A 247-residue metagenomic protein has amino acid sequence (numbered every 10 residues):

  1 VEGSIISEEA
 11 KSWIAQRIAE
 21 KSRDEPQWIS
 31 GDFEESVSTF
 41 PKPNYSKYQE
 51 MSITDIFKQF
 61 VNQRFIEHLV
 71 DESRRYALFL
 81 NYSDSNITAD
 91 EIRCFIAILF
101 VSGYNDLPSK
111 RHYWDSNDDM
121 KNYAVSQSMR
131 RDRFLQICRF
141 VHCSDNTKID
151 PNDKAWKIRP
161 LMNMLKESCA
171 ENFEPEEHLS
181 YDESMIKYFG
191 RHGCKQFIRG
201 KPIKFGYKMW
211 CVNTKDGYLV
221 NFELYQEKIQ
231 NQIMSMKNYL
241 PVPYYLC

Functional and structural regions predicted by a protein language model:
V1-Y245: N-terminal initiation segments
